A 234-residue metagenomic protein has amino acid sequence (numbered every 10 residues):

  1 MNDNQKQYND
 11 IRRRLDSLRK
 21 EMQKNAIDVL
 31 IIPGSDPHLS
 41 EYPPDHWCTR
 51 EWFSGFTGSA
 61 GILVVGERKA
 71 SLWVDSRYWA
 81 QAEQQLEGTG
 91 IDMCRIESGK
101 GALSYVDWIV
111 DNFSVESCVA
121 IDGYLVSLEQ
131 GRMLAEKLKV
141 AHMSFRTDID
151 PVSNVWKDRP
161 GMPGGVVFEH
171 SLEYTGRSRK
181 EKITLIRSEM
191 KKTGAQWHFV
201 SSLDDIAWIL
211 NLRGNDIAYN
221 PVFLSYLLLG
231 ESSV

Functional and structural regions predicted by a protein language model:
N2-F113, V126, Q130-V234: N-terminal accessory/capping or targeting/presequence segment of soluble
V119: Ligand-binding face of N-terminal immunoglobulin V-set domains in extracellular IgSF glycoproteins
